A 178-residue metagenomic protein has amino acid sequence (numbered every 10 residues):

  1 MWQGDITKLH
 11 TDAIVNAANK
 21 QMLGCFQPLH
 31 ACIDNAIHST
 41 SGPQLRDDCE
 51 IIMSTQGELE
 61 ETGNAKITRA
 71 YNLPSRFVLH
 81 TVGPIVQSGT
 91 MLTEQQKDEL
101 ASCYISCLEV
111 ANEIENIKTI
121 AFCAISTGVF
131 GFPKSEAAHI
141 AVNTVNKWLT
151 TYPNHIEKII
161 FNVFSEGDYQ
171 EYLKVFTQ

Functional and structural regions predicted by a protein language model:
M1-Q178: Macrodomain-like recognition of ADP-ribose-binding/processing modules
